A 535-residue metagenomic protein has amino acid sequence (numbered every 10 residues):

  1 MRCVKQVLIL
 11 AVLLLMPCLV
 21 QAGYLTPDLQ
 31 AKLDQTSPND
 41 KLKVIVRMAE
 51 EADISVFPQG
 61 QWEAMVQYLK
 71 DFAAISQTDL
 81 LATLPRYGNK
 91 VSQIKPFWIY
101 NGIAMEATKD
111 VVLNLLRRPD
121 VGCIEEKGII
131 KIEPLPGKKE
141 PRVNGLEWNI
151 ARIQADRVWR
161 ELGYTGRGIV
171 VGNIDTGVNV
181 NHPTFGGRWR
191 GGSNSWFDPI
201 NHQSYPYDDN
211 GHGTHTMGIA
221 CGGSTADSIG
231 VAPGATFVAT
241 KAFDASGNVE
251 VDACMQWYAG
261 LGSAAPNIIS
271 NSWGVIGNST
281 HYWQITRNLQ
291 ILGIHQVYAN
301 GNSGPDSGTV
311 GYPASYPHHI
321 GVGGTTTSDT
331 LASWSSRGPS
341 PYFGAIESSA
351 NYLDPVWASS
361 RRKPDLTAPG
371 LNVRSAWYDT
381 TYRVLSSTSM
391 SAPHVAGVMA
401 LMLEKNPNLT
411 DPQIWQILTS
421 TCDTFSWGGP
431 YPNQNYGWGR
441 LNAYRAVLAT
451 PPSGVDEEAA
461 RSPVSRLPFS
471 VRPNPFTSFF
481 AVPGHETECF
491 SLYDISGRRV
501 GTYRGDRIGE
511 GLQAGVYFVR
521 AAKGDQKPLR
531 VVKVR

Functional and structural regions predicted by a protein language model:
Q21-P136: Inhibitory N-terminal propeptides of secreted protease zymogens
A22-G23, L33, S37-N39, S92 (+11 more regions): Subtilisin-like serine protease catalytic core
N114-V170, H182-T184, L331-F343: Protease zymogen maturation seam
E147, P266-S270, V373, E404-A459: C-terminal subdomain of the subtilisin-like protease fold in secreted/lumenal serine endopeptidases
I200-D209, Y378-M390, P430: Short pre-catalytic strand/loop immediately N-terminal to key active-site residues, enriched for Gly-Thr
F237, W257-H281, A299: Short acidic, glycine-rich surface-loop motifs adjacent to enzyme active sites
A314-E404, N408, R445: Extracellular S/T/G-rich loop segment that most often corresponds to the catalytic His/Ser-adjacent loop
E458-R535: C-terminal outer-membrane/trafficking sorting elements
